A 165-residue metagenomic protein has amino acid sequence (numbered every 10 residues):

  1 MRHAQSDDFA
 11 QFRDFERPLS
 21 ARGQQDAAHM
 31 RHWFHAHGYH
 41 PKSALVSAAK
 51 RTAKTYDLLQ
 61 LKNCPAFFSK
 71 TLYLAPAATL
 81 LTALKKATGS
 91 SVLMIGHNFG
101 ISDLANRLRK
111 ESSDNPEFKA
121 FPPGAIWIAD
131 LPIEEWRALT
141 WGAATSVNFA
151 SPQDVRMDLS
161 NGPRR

Functional and structural regions predicted by a protein language model:
M1, G96, L131: A conserved hydrophobic position in a structured secondary element of the catalytic/binding core that shapes
M1-A78, S102, S113, F121-G124 (+1 more regions): Active-site-proximal alpha-helix that buttresses catalytic centers in soluble enzyme cores
A75, A138-R165: Functional cleft and adjacent loop/helix regions within the main domain that mediate ligand binding or catalysis
T79-A87: Short amphipathic alpha-helix with an adjacent loop that forms part of the alpha/beta core around
G89-G96: Generic beta-sheet signal
S112-V147: Domain-level recognition of soluble alpha/beta enzyme cores, biased toward histidine phosphatases/phosphomutases
